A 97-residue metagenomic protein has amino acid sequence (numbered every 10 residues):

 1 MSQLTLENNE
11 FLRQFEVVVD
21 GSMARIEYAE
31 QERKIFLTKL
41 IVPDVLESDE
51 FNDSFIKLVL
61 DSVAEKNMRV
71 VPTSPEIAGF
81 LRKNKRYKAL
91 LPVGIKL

Functional and structural regions predicted by a protein language model:
M1-V45, S62-V71, A78, I95-L97: Non-catalytic substrate-recognition and accessory regions of acyl/acetyltransferase enzymes
E47-D61: Conserved acetyl-CoA-binding loop-helix of GNAT-fold acetyltransferases
P75-I95: Conserved active-site alpha-helix within GNAT-family acetyltransferase domains
